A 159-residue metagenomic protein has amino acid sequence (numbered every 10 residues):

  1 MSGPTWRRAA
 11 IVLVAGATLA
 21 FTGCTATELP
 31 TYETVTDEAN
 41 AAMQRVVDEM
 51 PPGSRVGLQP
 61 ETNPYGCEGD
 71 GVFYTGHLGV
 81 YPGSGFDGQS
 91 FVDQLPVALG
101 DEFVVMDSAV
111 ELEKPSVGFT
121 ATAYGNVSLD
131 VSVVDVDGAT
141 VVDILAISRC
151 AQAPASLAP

Functional and structural regions predicted by a protein language model:
S2-V12: Bacterial N-terminal signal peptides that target proteins for export
A17, P60-E61, D143: Residue-level signal for mature regions of secreted extracellular proteins and peptides
A20-G23: C-terminal motif of bacterial Sec signal peptides marking the signal peptidase cleavage site
T25-E28: Bacterial signal peptide processing site
Y32, T36-A39, G88-V92: Generic alpha-helical secondary structure
T34-G76: Compositionally biased P/S/T/G-rich terminal and signal peptide-adjacent segments that lie outside catalytic cores
F73-V80, L157-P159: Extracellular/mature segments of secreted proteins
G83, G88-A158: Extracytosolic low-complexity repeat regions of secreted or lipid-anchored proteins
